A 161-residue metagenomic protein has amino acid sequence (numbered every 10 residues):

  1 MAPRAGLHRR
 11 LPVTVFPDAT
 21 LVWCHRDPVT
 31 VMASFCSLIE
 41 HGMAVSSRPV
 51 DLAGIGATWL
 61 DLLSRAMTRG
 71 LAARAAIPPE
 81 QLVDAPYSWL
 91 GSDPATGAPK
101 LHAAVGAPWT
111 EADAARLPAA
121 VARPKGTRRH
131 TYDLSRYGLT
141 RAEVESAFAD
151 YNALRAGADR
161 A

Functional and structural regions predicted by a protein language model:
M1-C24, R69-A72, A76-I77: PAPS-dependent sulfotransferase catalytic domain
A2-R4, P28, W89: Short, flexible loop/turn elements at secondary-structure junctions
V15, M32-A161: PAPS-dependent sulfotransferases, especially Golgi type II membrane carbohydrate sulfotransferases
